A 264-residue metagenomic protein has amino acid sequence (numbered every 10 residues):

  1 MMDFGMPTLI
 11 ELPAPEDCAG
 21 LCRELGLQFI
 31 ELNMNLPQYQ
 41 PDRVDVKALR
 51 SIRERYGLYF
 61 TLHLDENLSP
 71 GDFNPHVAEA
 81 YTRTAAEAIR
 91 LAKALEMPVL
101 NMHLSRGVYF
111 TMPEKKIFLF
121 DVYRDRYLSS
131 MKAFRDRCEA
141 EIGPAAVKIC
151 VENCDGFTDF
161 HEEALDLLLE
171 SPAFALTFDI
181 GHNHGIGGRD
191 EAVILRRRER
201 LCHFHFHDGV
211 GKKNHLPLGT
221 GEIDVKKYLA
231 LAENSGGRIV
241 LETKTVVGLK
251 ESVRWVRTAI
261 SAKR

Functional and structural regions predicted by a protein language model:
M1-D3, L12, E16-R23, G71 (+6 more regions): Histidine-acidic metal/acid-base catalytic patches
M1-E87, K93, S261-R264: N-terminal pre-domain/capping segments
M2, L58, A145-V147, N214: Residue-level signal for beta-strand positions within conserved beta-sheet cores that form or flank
P7-E11, L32-P37, D65-N67, S105-G107 (+4 more regions): Active-site beta-loop-alpha junctions enriched in small/polar residues
A19-R23, Y59-L62, G107-T111, R135-R137 (+1 more regions): Short hydrophobic/aromatic-rich motifs at helix boundaries and adjacent loops
L27, Y59, K148, A175 (+1 more regions): Hydrophobic "anchor" residues on beta-strands that sit immediately upstream of conserved functional sites
K47-N67, L128-E141, S171, V225-L231: Alpha-helix-loop-beta-strand connector modules within alpha/beta enzyme cores
R55, N74-A175: Active-site acidic/histidine proton-transfer and metal-coordination neighborhood in alpha/beta enzyme cores
